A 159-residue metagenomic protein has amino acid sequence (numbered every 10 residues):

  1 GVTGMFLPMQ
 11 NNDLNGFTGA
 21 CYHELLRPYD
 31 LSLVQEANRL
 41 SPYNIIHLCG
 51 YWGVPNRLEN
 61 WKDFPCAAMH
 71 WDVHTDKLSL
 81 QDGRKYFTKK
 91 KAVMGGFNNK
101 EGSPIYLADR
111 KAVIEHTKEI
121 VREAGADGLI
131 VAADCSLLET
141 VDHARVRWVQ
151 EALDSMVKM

Functional and structural regions predicted by a protein language model:
G1-M159: Active-site loop segments of alpha/beta catalytic cores
